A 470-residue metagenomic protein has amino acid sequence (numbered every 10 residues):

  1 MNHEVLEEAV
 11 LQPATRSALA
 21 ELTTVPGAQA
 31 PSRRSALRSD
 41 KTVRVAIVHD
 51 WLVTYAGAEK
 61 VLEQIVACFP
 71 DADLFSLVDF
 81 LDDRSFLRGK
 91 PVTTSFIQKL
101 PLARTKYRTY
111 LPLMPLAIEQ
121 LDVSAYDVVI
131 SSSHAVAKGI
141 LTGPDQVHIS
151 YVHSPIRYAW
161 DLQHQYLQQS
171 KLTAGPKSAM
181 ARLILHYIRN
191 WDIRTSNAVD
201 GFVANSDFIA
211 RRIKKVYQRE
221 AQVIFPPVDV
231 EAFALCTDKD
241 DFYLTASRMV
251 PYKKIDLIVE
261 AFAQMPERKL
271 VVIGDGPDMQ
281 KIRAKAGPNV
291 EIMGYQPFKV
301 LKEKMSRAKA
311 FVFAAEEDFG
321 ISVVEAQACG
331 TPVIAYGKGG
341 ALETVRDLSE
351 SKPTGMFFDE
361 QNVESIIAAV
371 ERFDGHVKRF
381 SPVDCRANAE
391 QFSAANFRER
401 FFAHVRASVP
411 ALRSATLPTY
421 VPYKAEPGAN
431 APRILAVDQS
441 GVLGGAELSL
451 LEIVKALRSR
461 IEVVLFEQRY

Functional and structural regions predicted by a protein language model:
W51-Y55, C68, A72-R104, R108-L111 (+2 more regions): N-terminal strand-loop element at the rim of the active site of nucleotide-sugar-dependent glycosyltransferases
S170-F202, A210: Membrane-proximal helix-turn-helix segments that form the acceptor-binding/catalytic region of lipid-linked
A234-K253, V259-V271, I434-L435: Conserved donor-binding/catalytic core segment of Leloir-type glycosyltransferases
Q280, L342-R372: Change "using UDP/GDP/dTDP sugars" to "using nucleotide sugars
Q280-K302: Nucleotide-activated donor-binding/catalytic signature segment of Leloir-type glycosyltransferases, i.e., the conserved
S306-D318, T331: Acidic donor-binding loop of glycosyltransferase active sites
P332-G337, V345: Short hydrophobic beta-strand element within catalytic cores of glycosyltransferases and related nucleotide-activated
Q361, G375-V421: A charged, aromatic-enriched C-terminal amphipathic alpha-helix characteristic of glycosyltransferases across folds
